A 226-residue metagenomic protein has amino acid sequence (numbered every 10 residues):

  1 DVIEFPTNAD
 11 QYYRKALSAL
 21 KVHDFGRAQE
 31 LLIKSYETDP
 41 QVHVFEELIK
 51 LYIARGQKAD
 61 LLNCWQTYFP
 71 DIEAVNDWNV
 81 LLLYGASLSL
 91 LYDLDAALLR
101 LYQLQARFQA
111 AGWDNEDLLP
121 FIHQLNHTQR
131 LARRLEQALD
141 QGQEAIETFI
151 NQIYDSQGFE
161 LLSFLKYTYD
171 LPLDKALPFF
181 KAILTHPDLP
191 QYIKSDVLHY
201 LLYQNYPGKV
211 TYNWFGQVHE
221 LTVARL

Functional and structural regions predicted by a protein language model:
D1-Y13, S35, F121-I122, A132-G142 (+1 more regions): TPR-adjacent "capping" and linker segments in tetratricopeptide-repeat scaffold/adaptor proteins
Q29, Y36, L62-W65, F69 (+1 more regions): Tetratricopeptide repeat
V42-F45, I72-L83, A96, R107-P120 (+3 more regions): Boundary/linker segments of alpha-helical solenoid repeat arrays
L94, Q143-Q152, L173-T185, P207-W214: Amphipathic alpha-helical scaffolding segments comprising HEAT/armadillo-like alpha-solenoid repeats
P120-Q124, R130-A138, L162-L171, S195-Q204: Structural detector for internal amphipathic alpha-helices that build alpha-solenoid repeat scaffolds
